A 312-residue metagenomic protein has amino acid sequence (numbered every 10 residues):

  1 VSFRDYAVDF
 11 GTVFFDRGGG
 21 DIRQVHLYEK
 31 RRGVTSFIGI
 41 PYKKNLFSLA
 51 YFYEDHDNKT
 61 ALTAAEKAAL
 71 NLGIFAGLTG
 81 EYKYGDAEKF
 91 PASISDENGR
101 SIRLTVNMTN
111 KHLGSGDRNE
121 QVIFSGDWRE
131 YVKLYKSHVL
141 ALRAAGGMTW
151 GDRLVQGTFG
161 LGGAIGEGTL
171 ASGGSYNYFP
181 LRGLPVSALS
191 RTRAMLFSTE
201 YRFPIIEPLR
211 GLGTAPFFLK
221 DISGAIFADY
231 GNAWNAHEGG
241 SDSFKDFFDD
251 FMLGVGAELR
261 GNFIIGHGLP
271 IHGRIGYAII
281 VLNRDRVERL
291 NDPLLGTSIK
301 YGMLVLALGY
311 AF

Functional and structural regions predicted by a protein language model:
V1-A92, S101, G173-F179, S187-A188 (+2 more regions): Gram-negative/organellar outer-membrane beta-barrel architecture
A7, N232-A233: Active-site/binding-pocket entry motifs
S36-I38, V132, F263: Hydrophobic, Leu/Ile/Phe/Ala-enriched alpha-helical segments that form helix-helix packing faces
L46-S48, V139-A141, G268-H272: Membrane-spanning beta-strand positions in outer-membrane beta-barrel proteins
G73-A228, W234-F248, R286-K300, L304-F312: C-terminal outer-membrane beta-barrel translocator/porin domains of Gram-negative envelope proteins and their
F227-G231, R260-I264, G276-I280, A311: Short, loop-centered acidic/histidine patches that primarily coordinate divalent metals
K245-Y277: C-terminal structured "cap/appendage" subdomains that terminate the fold
